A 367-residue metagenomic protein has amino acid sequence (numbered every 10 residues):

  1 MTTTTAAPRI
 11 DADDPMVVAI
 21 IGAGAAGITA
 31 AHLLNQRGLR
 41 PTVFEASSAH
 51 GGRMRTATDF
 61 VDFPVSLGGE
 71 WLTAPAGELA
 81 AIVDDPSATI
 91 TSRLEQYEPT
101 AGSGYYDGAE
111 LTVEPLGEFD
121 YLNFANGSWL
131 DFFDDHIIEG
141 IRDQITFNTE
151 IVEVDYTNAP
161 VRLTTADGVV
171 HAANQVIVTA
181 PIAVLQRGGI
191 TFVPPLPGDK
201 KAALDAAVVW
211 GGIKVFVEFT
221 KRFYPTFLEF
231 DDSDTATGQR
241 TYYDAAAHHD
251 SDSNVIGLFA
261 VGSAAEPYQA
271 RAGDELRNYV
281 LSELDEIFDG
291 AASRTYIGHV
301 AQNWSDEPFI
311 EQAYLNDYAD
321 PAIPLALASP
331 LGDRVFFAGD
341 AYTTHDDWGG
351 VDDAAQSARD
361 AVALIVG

Functional and structural regions predicted by a protein language model:
T2-D13, V17, A26-T29, R37 (+5 more regions): Conserved flavin/dinucleotide-binding core of flavoenzymes
V18, G38-T42, V176: Hydrophobic anchor at the start of a short beta-strand that flanks the dinucleotide cofactor-binding loop
A25-A26, H50: Hydrophobic/small residue at the entry helix of a nucleotide-binding pocket
N35-F60: Glycine-rich FAD pyrophosphate-binding loop
G69-Y97: N-terminal FAD cofactor-binding segment of flavoenzymes
E70-G77, L116-I137, A272: Short beta-strand to alpha-helix junction loop
F147-V161: A conserved short coil-to-beta-strand element within the FAD-binding core of flavoproteins
D167-F227, G290-A291: Central helical "cap/lid" subdomain
